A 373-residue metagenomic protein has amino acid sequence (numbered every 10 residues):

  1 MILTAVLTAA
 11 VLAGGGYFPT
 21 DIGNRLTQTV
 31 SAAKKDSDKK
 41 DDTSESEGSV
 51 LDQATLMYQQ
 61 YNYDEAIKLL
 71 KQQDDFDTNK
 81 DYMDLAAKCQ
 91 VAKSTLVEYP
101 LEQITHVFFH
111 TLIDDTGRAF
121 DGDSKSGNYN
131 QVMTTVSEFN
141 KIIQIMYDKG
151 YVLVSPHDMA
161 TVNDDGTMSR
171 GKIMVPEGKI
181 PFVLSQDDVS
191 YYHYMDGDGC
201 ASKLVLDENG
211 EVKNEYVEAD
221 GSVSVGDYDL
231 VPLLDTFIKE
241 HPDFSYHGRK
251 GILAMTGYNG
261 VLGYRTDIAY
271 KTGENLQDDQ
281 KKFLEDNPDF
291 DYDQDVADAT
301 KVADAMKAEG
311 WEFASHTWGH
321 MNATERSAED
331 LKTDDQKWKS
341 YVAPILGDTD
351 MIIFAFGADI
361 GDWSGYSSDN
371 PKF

Functional and structural regions predicted by a protein language model:
M1-G23: Sec-dependent N-terminal signal peptides of Gram-positive bacterial secreted proteins and lipoproteins
D21-T95, E102: N-terminal, intrinsically disordered, polar/charged segments of Gram-positive cell-envelope systems that serve as
A32, D84-F182, Y191-E211: N-terminal pre-catalytic segment of deacetylase/amide-hydrolase enzymes
D52, L56, D64, K68-K71 (+7 more regions): Solvent-exposed, polar/charged alpha-helical surfaces in well-ordered, non-transmembrane soluble domains, broadly
E102, V107-G117, T167-M168, V175-F182 (+1 more regions): Metal-dependent polysaccharide deacetylase catalytic core of the NodB/CE4 family, i.e., the active-site-bearing domain
G361-F373: Substrate-binding cleft/loops of secretory-pathway carbohydrate-active enzymes
